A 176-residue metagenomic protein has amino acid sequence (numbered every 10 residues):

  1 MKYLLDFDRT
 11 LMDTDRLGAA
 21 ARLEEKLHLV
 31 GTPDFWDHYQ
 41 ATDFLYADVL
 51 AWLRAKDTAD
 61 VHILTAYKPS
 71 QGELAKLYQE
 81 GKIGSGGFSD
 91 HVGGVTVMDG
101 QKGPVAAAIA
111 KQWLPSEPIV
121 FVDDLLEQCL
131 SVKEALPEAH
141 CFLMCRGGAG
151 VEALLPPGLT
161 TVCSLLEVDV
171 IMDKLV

Functional and structural regions predicted by a protein language model:
M1-A41: Active-site neighborhood of HAD-like aspartate-dependent phosphohydrolases
K2, D60-H62, T96, V120 (+1 more regions): A structural signal for isolated positions on well-ordered beta-strands in alpha/beta enzyme cores
D6-F7, L64-A66, V122, M144: Short hydrophobic segments within beta-strands
T10, L17, P69, E127 (+1 more regions): Conserved Rossmann-like nucleotide-cofactor binding loop
W36-I63, S70, G103-P104: Short, acidic loop-to-helix structural element flanking the phosphoryl-transfer center in phosphate-processing enzymes
Y67-I119, L126-L130, E134: Substrate-recognition "cap/lid" segment bordering the active-site pocket of phosphatases
G81, S116, V120-L166: Acidic, Mg2+-coordinating phosphoryl-transfer loop and its flanking beta/alpha structural elements, shared across
G93-G100, T160-I171: Short acidic-hydrophobic, aromatic-tinged amphipathic segments that line or gate anion-handling sites
